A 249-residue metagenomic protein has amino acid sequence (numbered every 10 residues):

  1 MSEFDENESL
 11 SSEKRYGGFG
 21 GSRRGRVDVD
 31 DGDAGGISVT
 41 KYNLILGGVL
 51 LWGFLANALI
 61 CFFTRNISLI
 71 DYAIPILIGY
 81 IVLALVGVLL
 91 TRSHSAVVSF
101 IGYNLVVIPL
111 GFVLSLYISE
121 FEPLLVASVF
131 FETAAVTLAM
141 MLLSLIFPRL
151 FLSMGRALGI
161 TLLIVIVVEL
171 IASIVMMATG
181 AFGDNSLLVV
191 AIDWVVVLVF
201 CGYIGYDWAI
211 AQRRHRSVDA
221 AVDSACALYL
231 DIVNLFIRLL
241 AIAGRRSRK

Functional and structural regions predicted by a protein language model:
M1-K249: A hydrophobic alpha-helical transmembrane-helix feature that marks the membrane cores and membrane-interface segments
